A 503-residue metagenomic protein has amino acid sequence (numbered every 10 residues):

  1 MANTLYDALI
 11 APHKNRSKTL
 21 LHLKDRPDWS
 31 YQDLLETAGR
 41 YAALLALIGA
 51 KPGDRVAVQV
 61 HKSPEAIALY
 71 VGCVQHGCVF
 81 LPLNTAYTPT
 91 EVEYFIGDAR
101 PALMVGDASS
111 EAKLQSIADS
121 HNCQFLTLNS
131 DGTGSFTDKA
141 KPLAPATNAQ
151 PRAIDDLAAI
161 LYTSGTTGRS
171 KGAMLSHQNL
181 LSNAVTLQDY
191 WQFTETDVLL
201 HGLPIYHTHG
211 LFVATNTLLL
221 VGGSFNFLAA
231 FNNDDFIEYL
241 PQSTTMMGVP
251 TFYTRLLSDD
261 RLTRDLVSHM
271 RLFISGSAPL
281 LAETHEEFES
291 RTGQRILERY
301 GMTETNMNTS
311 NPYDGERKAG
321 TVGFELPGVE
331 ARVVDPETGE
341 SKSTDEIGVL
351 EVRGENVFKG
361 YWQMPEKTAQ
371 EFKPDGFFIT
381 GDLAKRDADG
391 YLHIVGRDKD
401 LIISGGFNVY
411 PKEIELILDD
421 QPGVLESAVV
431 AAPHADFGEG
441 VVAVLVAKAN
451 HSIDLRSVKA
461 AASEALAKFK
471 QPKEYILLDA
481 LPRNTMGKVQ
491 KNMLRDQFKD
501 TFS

Functional and structural regions predicted by a protein language model:
S17, L143-Y162, G168-R169, Q192-V198: Conserved pre-ATP/AMP-binding loop-to-beta segment of ANL
T19-S63, I67-V71, T88-E93: Conserved AMP-binding/adenylate-forming core of the ANL superfamily
S30-Q32, A158-S182: Conserved AMP-binding A3 loop
M104, G354, K359-G360, K367 (+4 more regions): AMP-binding/adenylate-forming catalytic core of the ANL superfamily
S109-I154, R169: ANL superfamily adenylate-forming
L181-V198, Y206-T245, D259-R261: Conserved AMP-binding/adenylation subdomain of ANL enzymes
S243-G248, L257-K318, E330: Gly/Ser/Thr-rich phosphate-binding loop
R332-E351, Q370, A388-D389, H451-L455 (+1 more regions): Conserved beta-loop-beta connector loops within the AMP-binding
